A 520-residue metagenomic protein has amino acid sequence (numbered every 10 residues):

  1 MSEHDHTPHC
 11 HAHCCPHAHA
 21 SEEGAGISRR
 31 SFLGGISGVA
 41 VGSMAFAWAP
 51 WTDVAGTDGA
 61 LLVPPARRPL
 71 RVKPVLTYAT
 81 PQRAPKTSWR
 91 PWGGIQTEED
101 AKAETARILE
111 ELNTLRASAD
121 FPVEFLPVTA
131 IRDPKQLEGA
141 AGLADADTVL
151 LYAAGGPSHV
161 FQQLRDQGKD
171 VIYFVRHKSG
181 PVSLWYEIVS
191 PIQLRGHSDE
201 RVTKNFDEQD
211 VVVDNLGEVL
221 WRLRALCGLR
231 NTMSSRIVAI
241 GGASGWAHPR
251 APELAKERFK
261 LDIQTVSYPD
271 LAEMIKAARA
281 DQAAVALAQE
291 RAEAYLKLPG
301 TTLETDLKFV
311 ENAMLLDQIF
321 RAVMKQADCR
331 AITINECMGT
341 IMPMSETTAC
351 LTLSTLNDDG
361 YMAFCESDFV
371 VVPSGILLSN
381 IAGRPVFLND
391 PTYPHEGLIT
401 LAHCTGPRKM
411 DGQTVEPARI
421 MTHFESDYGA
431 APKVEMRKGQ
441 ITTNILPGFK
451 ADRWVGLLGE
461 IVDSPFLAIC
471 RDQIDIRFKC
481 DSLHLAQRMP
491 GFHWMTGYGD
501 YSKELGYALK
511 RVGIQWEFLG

Functional and structural regions predicted by a protein language model:
S2-E3, T7-S21, E336-G339, S345-T352 (+1 more regions): Functionally engaged cysteine thiol sites
S2-G26, S31-A55: N-terminal export signals
G35-I36, V189-I381: Conserved, well-structured core segments that form the ligand-binding/active-site neighborhood of functional domains
P50-H159, L164-I188, D210-L226, E253 (+3 more regions): Metallocofactor- and cofactor-centric catalytic cores in central/energy metabolism, strongly enriched
L76, A153, N335-E336, N389-T392: Active-site proximal loops enriched in glycine and acidic residues that flank catalytic Cys/His/Asp and coordinate
G360-E460: C-terminal catalytic subdomain
A430-G520: Extended hydrophobic packing segments that form well-structured cores
